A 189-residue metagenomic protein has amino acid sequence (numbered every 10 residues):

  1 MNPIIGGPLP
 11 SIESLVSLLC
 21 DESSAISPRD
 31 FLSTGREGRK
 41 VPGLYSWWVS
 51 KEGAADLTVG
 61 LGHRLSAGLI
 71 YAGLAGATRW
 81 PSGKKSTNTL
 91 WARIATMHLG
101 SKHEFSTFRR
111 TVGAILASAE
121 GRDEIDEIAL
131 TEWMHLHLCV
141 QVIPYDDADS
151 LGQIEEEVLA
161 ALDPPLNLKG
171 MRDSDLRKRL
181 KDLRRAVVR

Functional and structural regions predicted by a protein language model:
M1-A129, W133-R189: GIY-YIG nuclease catalytic motif and its immediate N-terminal context
